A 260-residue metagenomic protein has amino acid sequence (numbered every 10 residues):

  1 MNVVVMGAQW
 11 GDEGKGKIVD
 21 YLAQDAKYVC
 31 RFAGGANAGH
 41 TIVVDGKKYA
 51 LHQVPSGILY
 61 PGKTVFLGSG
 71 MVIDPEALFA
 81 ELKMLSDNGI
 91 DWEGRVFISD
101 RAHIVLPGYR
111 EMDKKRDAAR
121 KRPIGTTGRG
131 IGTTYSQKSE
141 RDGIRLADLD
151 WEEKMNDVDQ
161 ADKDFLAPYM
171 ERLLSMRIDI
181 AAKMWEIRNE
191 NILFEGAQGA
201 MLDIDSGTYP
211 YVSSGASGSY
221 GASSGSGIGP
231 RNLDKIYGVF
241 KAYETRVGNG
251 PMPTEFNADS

Functional and structural regions predicted by a protein language model:
M1-S260: Non-transmembrane, aqueous-exposed alpha-helical and coiled segments at domain scale
